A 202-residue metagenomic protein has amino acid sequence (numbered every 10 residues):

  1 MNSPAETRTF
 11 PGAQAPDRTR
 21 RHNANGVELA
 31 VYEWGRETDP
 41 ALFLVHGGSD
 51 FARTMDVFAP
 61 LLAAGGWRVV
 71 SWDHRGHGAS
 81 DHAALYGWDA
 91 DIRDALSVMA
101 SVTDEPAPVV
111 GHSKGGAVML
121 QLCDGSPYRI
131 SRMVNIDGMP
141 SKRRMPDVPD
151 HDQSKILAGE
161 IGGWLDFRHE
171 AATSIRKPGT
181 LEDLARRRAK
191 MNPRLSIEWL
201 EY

Functional and structural regions predicted by a protein language model:
M1-L42, A64-W67, T103-E105, P140 (+1 more regions): Alpha/beta-hydrolase fold catalytic core
H22-V27, A64, H74-V110, K114 (+2 more regions): Active-site loop/oxyanion-hole signature of alpha/beta-hydrolase fold enzymes
A30-D81: Conserved HGGG/HGGXW glycine-rich cap/lid loop of the alpha/beta-hydrolase fold
V118-L122: Hydrolases whose catalytic domains are alpha/beta-hydrolase-1, hotdog thioesterase, or metallo-beta-lactamase-like
D124, S131-R176: Flexible "cap/lid" loop of the alpha/beta hydrolase fold
H169-Y202: Conserved alpha/beta-hydrolase catalytic His-Asp/Glu region
